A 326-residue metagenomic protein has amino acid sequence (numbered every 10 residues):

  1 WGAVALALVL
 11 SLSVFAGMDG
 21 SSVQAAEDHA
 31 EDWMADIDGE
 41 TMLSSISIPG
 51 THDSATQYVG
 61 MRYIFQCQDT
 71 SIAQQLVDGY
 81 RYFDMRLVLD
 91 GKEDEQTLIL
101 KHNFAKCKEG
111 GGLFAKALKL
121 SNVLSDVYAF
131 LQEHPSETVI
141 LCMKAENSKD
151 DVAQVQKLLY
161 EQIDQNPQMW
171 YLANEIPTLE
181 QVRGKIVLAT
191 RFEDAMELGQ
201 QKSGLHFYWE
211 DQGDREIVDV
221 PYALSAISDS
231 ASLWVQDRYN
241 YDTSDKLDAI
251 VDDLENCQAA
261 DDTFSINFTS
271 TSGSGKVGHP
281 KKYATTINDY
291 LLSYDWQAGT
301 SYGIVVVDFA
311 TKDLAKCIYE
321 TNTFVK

Functional and structural regions predicted by a protein language model:
W1-S11: Sec-dependent N-terminal signal peptides
L12-E27: Sec-dependent signal peptide cleavage junction
A26-D78, G91-A129, E133, T190 (+3 more regions): Long, acidic (Asp/Glu-rich), low-complexity accessory segments flanking structured domains
G79-R81, P135-V139, V182-I186, D262-F264 (+1 more regions): Short, well-ordered coil/turn segments that N-cap beta-strands
R86: A motif-centric signal for short, conserved binding hotspots located in accessible loops or intrinsically disordered
L89, H134-D150: Active-site groove signature of glycoside hydrolases
Q162-G184, V306-K326: C-terminal domain-boundary segment and adjacent tail
D164-G299: Surface-exposed substrate-engagement region within the catalytic domains of secreted or surface-exposed extracellular
